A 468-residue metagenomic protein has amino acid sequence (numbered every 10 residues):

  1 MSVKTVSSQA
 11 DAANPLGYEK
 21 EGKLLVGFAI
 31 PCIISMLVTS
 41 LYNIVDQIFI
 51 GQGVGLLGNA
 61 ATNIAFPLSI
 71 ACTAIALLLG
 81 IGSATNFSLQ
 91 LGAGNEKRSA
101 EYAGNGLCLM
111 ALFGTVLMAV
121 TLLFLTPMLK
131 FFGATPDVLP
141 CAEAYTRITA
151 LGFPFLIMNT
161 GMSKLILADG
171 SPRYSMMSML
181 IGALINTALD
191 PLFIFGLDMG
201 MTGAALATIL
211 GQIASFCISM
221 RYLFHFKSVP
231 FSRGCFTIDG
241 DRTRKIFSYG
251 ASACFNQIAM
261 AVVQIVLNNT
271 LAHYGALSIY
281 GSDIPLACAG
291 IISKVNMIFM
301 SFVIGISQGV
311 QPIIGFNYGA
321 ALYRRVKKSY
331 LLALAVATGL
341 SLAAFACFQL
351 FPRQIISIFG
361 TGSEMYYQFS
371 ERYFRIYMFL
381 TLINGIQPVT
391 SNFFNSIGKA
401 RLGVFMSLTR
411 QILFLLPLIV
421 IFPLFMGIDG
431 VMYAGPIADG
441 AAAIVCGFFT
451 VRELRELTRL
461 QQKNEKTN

Functional and structural regions predicted by a protein language model:
M1-A29, F87-P154, G196-A251, I314-L380 (+1 more regions): Short alpha-helical transmembrane segments in multi-pass integral membrane proteins
G22-L41, V45, L68-I75, L151 (+5 more regions): Residue-level signal for short hydrophobic patches within transmembrane helices of multi-pass membrane transporters
G27-D46, I148, N159, G182 (+4 more regions): Transmembrane helical elements of multi-pass membrane transporters/channels
L41-N59, L129-P136, L192-M199, A261-I291 (+4 more regions): Helix-terminus/linker motif at the lipid-water interface of multi-pass membrane proteins
L56-P67, A142, T146, A205 (+2 more regions): Small-residue hotspots at the loop-to-helix junctions and early N-terminal turns of transmembrane alpha-helices
N59-A119, L156-S175, N268, C288-A346 (+2 more regions): Small-residue-rich hydrophobic transmembrane alpha-helices
A71-A74, N186-D190, F216-M220, I298 (+3 more regions): Hydrophobic transmembrane alpha-helices of multi-pass small-molecule transporters
G80, T149-L167, S175-A183, A204-F216 (+4 more regions): Short runs within selected transmembrane alpha-helices of multi-pass transporters and secretion channels
